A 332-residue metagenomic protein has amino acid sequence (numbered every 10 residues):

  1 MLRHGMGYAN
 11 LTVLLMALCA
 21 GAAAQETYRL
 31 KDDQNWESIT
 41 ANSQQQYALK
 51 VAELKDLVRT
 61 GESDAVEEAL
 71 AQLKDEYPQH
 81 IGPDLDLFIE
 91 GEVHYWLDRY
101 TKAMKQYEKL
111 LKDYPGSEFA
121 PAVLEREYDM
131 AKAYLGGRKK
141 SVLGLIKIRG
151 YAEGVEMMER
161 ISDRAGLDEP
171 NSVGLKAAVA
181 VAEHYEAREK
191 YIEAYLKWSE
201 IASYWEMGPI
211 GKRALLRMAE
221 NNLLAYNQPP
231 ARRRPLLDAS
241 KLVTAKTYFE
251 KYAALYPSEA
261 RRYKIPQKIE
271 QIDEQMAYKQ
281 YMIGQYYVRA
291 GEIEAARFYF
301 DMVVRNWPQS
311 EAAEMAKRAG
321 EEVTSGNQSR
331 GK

Functional and structural regions predicted by a protein language model:
M1-T12: Bacterial N-terminal signal peptides that target proteins for export
A17-G21: N-terminal signal peptide c-region/cleavage motif recognized by signal peptidases
A23-K332: Acidic, polar-rich low-complexity tracts and alpha-helical solenoid repeat scaffolds
